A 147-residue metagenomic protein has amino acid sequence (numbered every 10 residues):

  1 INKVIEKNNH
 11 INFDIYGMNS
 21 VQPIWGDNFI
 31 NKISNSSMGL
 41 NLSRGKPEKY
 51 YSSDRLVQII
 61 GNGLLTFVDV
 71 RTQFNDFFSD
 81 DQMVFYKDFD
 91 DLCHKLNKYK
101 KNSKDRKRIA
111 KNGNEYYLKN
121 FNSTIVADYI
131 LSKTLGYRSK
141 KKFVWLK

Functional and structural regions predicted by a protein language model:
I1-D81, F85, Y137, F143: Nucleotide-sugar donor-binding catalytic core of glycosyltransferases
R71, F77-D105: Histidine- and aromatic-rich ligand-binding microenvironments
C93-K147: C-terminal amphipathic helix plus adjacent low-complexity, charged tail appended to glycosyltransferase catalytic
